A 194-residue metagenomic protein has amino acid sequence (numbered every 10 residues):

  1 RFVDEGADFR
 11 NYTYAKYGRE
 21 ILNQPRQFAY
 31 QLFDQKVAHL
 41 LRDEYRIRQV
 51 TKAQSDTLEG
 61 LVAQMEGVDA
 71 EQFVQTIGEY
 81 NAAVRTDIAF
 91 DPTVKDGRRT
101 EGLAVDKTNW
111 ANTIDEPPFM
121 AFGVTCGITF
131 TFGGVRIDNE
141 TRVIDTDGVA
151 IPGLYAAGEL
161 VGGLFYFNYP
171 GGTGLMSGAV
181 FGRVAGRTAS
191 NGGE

Functional and structural regions predicted by a protein language model:
R1-Y169: Mobile, glycine/GP-rich and aromatic-enriched active-site lid/loop segments adjacent to catalytic centers
V161-G193: A conserved FAD-binding loop/helix module that cradles the flavin
